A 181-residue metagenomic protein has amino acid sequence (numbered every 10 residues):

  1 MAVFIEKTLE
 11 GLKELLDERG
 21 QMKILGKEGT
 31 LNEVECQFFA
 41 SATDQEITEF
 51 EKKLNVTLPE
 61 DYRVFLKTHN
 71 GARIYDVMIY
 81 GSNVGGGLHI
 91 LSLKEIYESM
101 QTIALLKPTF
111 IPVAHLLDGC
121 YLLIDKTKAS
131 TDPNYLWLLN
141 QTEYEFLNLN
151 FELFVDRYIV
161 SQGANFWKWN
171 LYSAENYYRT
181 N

Functional and structural regions predicted by a protein language model:
M1-Y121, R179: A surface-exposed partner-binding patch
Y121-K128: Low-complexity, glycine/alanine/valine/leucine- and proline-rich hydrophobic stretches
T127, Y135-N170: A recognition module on extended beta-rich or small alphabeta surfaces enriched in W/G with H and D/E
T131: A short alpha->loop->secondary-structure connector
F154, R179-N181: Non-cytosolic coordination micro-motifs
